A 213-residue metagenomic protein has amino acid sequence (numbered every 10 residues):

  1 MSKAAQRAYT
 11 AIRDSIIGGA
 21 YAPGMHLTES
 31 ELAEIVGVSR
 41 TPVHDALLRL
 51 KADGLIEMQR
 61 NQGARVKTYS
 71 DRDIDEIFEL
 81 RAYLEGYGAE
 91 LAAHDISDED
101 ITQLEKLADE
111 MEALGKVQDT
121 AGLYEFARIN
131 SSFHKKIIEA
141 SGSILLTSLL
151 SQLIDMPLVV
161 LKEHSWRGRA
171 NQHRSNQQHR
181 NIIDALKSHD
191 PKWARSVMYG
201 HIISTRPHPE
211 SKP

Functional and structural regions predicted by a protein language model:
M1-H94, L145, P207, S211-P213: Short linear motifs at protein or domain termini
S2, Q6, A82, T102-E105 (+1 more regions): Amphipathic alpha-helical repeat elements characteristic of tetratricopeptide repeat
I17, K51, S151-I154, K187: Alpha-helix boundary recognition
S70-D71, K162-S165: Short alpha-helical transmembrane interface motifs in multi-pass membrane proteins
I77, D98-K162, N176-A185, W193-P207: Conserved amphipathic alpha-helical segments that form helical-bundle/coiled-coil interaction surfaces
R167-N171: Solvent-exposed loop and edge beta-strand segments that line ligand/cofactor-binding and catalytic clefts
